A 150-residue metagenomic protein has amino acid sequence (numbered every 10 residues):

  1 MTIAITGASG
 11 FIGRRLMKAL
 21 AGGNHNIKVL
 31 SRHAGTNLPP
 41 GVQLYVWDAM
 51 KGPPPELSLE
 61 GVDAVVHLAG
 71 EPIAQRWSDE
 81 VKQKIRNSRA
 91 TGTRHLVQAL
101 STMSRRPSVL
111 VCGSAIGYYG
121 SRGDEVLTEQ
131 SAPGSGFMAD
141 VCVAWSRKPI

Functional and structural regions predicted by a protein language model:
T2, N26, S108-V109: Residues at the starts of beta-strands that form the adenosine-phosphate
I3-G23: N-terminal Rossmann NAD(P)H-binding glycine-rich loop of SDR-like oxidoreductase domains
T6, L30, V65-A69, L110-I116: SDR active-site strand-loop-helix element
R15, A19, A99, K148: Rossmann-fold NAD(P)-dependent oxidoreductase module
H25-R32: Conserved glycine-rich Rossmann-like NAD(P)H-binding loop of the short-chain dehydrogenase/reductase
G35-G92: NAD(P)H-binding glycine-rich loop region in Rossmannoid oxidoreductase-like domains and their noncatalytic homologs
K84, R94-G136: Conserved Rossmann-fold NAD(P)-dependent oxidoreductase catalytic core, especially the SDR/UDP-sugar
S135-I150: Active-site Tyr-X1-5-Lys
